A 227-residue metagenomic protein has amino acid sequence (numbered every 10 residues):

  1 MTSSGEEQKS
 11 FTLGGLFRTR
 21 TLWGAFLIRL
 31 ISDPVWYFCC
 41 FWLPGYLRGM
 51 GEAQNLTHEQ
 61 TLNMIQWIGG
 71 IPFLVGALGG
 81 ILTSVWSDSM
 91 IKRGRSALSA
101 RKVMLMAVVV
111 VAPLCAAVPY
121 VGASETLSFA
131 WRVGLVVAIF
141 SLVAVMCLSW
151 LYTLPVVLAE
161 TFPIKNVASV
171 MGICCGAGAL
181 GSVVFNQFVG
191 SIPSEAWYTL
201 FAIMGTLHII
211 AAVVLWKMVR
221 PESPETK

Functional and structural regions predicted by a protein language model:
M1-F26, L62: Juxtamembrane intracellular "pre-TM" segments in multi-pass secondary transporters
T19-S84, C147, L151-P155, S182-N186: Extracytoplasmic gate region of multi-pass secondary transporters
L47-R48, W86-S87, I91, F188-E195: Interfacial helix-cap and linker-helix signal at transmembrane-aqueous boundaries of multi-pass secondary transporters
T57-G69, R132, V136, V167 (+1 more regions): Juxtamembrane helix-start elements in MFS-like secondary transporters
L62, L98-V103, G190-L207: A membrane-interface helix-boundary motif in multi-pass transporters
L98-T153: C-terminal transmembrane helical hairpin of 12-TM major facilitator-type secondary transporters
A116-A123, M204-K227: Multi-pass alpha-helical transporter architecture, strongest for 12-TM Major Facilitator/SLC carriers used
T161-S194: A late C-terminal transmembrane helix in Major Facilitator Superfamily
